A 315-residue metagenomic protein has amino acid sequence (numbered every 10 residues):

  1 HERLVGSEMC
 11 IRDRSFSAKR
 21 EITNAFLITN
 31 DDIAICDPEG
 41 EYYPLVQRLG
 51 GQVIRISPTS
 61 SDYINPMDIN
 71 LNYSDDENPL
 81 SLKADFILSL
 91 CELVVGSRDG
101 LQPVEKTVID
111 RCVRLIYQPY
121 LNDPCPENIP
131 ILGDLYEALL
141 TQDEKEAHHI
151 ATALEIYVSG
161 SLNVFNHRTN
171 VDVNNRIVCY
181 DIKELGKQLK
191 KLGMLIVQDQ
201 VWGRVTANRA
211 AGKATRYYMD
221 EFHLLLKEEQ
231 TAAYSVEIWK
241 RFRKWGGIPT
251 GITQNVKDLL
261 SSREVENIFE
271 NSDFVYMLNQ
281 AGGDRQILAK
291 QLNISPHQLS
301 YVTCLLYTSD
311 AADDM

Functional and structural regions predicted by a protein language model:
H1, A18, L101, E105 (+3 more regions): Short, surface-exposed helix-loop/turn micro-motifs enriched in polar/charged residues
H1-G6, I11, Y307-M315: Single conserved hydrophobic/aromatic residue that forms the stacking wall/gate of nucleotide- or nucleobase-binding
V5-Y42, G50-S61, K183-Y301: Conserved P-loop NTPase motor cores
S60-R168, N174: Helical/strand "switch-coupling" subdomains that flank nucleotide/phosphate-binding cores, especially in P-loop NTPases
S89-L93, H297-T303, S309: RecA-like P-loop NTPase motor core
I150-I182, K187-L192, I196, Q200 (+1 more regions): Flexible, glycine/threonine-enriched loop-and-boundary segments that flank and lead into catalytic domains of large
N174, L305-L306: Short flexible coil/turn linkers enriched for glycine and charged/polar residues that connect secondary-structure
